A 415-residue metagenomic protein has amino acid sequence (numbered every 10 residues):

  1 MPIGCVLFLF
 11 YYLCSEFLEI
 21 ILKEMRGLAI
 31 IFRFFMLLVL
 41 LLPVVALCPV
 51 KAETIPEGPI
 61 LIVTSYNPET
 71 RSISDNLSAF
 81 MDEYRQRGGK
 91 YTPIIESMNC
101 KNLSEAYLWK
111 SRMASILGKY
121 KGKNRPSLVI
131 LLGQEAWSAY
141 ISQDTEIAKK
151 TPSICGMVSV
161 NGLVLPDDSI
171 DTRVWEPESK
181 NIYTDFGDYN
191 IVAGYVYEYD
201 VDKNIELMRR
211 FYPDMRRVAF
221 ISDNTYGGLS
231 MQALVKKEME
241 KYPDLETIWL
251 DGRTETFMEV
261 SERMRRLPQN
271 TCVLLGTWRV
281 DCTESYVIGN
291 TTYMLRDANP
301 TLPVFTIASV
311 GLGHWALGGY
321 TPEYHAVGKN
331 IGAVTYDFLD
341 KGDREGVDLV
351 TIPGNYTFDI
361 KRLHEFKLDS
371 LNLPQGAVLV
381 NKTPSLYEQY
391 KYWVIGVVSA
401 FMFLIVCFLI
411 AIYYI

Functional and structural regions predicted by a protein language model:
I55, N161-P166, R173-D185, A193-M215 (+1 more regions): Hydrophobic alpha-helical segments within soluble ligand-binding/sensing domains
I60, Y183-E238, D348-K361: An alpha-beta-alpha
V63, K121-G133, P152-G156, R217-S222 (+3 more regions): Periplasmic-binding protein-like
E105-S127, S142-T145, S261-N270: Short, well-structured alpha-helical segments in soluble
W249-D340: Membrane-proximal low-complexity regions enriched in glycine and acidic/polar residues
L317-D369: Extracytoplasmic/lumenal ectodomains and periplasmic regions of secretory and membrane proteins
I360-S385: Juxtamembrane amphipathic/hinge helix adjacent to a transmembrane helix
N381-I415: Alpha-helical transmembrane signal-anchor helices
